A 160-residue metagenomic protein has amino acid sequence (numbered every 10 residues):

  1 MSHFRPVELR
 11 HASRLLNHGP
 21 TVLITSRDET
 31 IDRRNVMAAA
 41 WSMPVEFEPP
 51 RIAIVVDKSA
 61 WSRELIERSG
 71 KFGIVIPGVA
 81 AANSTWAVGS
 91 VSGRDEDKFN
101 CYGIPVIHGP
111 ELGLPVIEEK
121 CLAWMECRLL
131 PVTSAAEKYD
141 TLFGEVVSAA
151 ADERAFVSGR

Functional and structural regions predicted by a protein language model:
M1-R160: Active-site-proximal mixed secondary-structure blocks
